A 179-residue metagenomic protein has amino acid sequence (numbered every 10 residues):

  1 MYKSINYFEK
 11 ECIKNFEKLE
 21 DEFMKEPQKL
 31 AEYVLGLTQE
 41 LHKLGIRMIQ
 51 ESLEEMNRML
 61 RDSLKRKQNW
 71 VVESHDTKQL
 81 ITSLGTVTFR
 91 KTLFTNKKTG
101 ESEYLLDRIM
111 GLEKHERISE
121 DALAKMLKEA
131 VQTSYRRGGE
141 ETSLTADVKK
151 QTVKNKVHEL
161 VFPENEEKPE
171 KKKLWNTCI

Functional and structural regions predicted by a protein language model:
M1-K97: Short, conserved DNA-binding cores of transcription-related domains
N6-M24, V87-W175: Short, positively charged, Gly/Tyr-enriched micro-motifs that form contact patches at catalytic or ligand/partner
T177-I179: Acidic, proline/serine/threonine- and glycine-rich low-complexity intrinsically disordered segments
